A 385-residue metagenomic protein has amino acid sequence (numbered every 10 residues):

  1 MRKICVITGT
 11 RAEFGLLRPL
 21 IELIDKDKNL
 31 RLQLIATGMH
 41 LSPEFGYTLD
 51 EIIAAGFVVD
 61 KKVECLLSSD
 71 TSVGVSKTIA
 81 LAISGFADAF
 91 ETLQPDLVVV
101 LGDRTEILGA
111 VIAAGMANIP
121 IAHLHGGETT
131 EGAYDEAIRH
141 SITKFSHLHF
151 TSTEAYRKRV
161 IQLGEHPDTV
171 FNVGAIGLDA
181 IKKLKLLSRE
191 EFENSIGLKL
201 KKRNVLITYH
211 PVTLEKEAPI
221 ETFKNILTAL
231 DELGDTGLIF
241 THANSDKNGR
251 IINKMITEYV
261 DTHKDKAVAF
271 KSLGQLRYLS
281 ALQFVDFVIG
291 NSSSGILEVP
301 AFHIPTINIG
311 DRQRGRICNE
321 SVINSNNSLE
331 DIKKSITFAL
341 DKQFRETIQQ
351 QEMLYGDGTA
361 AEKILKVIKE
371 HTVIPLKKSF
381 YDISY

Functional and structural regions predicted by a protein language model:
C5-T8, G15-D25, C65-P167: Active-site and donor-binding regions of nucleotide-sugar-utilizing enzymes
I7, L41-P43, S146-E221: A nucleotide-sugar donor-handling region in carbohydrate enzymes
L30-V75, G85: Conserved nucleotide-sugar phosphate-binding/catalytic loop shared by glycosyltransferases and other
I52, L187-F284: Donor-nucleotide binding loops and adjacent catalytic segments primarily of GT-B fold Leloir glycosyltransferases
V100-L101, H149, G274-E320: A donor-sugar binding/catalytic signature common to diverse glycosyltransferases and related nucleotide-sugar
L101, T151-T153, V173, T241 (+1 more regions): Replace "coordinates the UDP/GDP/TDP-sugar" with "coordinates nucleotide-activated sugar donors
R314-A339, T347-A361: Change "using UDP/GDP/dTDP sugars" to "using nucleotide sugars
D341-Y385: C-terminal amphipathic helix plus adjacent low-complexity, charged tail appended to glycosyltransferase catalytic
